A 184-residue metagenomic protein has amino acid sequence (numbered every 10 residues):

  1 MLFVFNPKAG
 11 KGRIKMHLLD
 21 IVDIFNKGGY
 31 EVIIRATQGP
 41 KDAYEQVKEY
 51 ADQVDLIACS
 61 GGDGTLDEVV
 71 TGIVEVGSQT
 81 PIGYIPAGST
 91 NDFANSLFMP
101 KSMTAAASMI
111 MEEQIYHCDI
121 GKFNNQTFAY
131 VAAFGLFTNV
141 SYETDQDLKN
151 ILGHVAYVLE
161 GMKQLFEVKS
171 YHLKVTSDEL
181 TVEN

Functional and structural regions predicted by a protein language model:
M1-S60: ATP/NTP phosphate-donor binding region
N6, D63, V140: A residue-level signal for conserved active-site and pocket-lining positions in enzyme catalytic cores
A9, L66, S89: Short, glycine/acidic-enriched loop or turn micro-motifs at the edges of active sites
I14, E68-V70, A94-N95, N139: Short glycine-/acidic-enriched loop or helix-start segments at secondary-structure transitions that form or flank
H17-L19, E49, G72-E75, L97-P100: Short, glycine/charged-enriched secondary-structure capping and boundary segments
G28, T37, V76-N184: Catalytic core of DAGKc-family lipid kinases
G61-G62, A133: Helix N-cap/beta->alpha junction signal
T65-G77: Short Gly/Thr/Asp-enriched flexible loops that form oxyanion-binding sites at enzyme active sites
